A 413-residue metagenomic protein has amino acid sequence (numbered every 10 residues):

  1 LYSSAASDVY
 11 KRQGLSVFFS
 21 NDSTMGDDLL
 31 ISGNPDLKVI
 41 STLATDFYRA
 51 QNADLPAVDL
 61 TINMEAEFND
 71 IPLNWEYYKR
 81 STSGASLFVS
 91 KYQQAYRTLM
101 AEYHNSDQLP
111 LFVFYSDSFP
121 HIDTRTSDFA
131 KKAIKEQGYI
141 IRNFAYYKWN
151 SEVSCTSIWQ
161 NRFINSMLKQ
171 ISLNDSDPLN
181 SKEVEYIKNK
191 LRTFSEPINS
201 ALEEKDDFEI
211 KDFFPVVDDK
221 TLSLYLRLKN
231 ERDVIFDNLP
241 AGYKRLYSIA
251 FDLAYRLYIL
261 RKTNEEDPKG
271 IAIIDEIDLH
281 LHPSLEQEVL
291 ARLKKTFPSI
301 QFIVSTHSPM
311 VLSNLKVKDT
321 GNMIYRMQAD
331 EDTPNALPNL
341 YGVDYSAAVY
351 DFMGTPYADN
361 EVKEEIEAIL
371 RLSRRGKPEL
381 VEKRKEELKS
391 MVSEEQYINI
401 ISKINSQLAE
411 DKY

Functional and structural regions predicted by a protein language model:
L1-A6, Y10-Q13: Single conserved hydrophobic/aromatic residue that forms the stacking wall/gate of nucleotide- or nucleobase-binding
V17-V58, T263-D267, Q328: Flexible phosphate/Mg2+-sensing switch loops adjacent to catalytic phosphate-binding sites
N63-E65, R142-D267: Extended helical coiled-coil dimerization/tether regions that scaffold and oligomerize large DNA-maintenance assemblies
N74-N199, V349, Y357, K363-I369: Coupling/switch segment of ABC-type P-loop NTPase heads
P268-K269, P298-I303: Loop/turn-to-beta-strand initiation segments
D275-E276: Walker B catalytic acidic pair
A291-F297, M310-Y413: RecA-like P-loop NTPase motor core
T306-H307: Conserved H-loop
